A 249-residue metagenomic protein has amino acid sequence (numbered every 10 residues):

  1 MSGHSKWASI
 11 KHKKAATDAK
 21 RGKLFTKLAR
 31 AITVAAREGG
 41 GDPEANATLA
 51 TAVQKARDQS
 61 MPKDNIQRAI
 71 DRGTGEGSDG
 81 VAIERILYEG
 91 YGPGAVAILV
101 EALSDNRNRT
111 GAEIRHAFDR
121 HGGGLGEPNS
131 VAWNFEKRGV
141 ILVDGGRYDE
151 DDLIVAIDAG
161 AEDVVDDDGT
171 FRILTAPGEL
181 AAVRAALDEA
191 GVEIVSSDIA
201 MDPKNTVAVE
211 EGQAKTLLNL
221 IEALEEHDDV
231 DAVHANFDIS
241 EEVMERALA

Functional and structural regions predicted by a protein language model:
M1-G126, V131-V140, A249: N-terminal cationic and glycine-rich segments that engage phosphates or anionic surfaces
V140-A249: Positively charged, low-complexity, intrinsically disordered RNA-binding extensions
